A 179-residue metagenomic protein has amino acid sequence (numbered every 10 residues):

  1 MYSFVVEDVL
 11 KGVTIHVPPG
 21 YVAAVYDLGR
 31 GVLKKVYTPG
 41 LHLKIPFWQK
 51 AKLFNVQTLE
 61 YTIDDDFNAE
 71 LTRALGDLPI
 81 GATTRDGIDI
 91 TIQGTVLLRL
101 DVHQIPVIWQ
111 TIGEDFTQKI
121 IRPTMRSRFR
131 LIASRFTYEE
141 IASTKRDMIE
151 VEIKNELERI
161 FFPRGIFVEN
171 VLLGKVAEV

Functional and structural regions predicted by a protein language model:
M1-V179: N-terminal hydrophobic membrane-entry segments
